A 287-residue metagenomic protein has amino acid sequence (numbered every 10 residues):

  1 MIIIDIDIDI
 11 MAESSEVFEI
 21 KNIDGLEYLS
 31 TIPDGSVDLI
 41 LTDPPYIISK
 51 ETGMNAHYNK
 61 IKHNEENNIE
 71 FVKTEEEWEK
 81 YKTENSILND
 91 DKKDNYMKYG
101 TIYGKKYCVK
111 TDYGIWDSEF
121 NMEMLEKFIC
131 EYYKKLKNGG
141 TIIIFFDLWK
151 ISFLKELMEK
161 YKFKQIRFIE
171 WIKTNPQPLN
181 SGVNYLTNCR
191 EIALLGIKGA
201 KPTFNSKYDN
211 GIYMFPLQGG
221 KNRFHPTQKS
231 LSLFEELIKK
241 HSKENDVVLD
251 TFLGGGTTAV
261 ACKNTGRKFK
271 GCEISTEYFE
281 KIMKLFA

Functional and structural regions predicted by a protein language model:
M1-Q177, N184, N188, F204-A287: S-adenosyl-L-methionine-dependent nucleic acid methyltransferase catalytic domains
I192-K201: Core SAM-dependent methyltransferase catalytic element
